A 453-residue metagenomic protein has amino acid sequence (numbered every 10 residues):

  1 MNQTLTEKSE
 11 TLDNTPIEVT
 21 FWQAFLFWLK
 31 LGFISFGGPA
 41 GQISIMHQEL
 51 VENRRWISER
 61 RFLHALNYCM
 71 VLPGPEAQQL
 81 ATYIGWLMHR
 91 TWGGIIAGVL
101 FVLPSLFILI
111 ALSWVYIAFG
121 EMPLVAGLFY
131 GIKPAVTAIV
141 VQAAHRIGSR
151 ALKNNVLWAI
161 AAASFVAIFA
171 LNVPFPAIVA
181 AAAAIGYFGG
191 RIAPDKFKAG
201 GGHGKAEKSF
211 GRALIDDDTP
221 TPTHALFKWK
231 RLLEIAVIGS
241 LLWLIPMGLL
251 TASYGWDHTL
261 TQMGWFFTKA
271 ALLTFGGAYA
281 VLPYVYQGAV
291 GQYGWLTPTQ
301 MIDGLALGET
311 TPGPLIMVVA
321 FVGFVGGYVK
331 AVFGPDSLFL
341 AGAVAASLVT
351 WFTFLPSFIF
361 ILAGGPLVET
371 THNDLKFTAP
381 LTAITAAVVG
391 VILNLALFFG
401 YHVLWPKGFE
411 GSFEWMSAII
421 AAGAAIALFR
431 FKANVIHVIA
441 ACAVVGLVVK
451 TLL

Functional and structural regions predicted by a protein language model:
M1-L72, Y83-T311, L315-L453: Multi-pass membrane proteins that catalyze or facilitate reactions on polyprenyl-/lipid-phosphate substrates and their
